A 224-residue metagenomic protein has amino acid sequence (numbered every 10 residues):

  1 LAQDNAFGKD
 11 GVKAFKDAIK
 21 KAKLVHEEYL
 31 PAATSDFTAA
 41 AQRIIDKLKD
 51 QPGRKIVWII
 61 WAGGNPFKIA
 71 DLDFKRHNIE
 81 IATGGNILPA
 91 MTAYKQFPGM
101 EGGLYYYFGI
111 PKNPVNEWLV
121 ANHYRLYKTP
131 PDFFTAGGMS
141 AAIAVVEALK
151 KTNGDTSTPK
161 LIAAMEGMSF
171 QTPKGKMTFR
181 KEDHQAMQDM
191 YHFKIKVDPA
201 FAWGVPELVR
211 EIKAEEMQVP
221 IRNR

Functional and structural regions predicted by a protein language model:
L1-L72, G109-W118: Extracellular/periplasmic Venus flytrap/periplasmic-binding protein
Q3, A62, G84-N86, V197: Cofactor-binding loop segments of dinucleotide-utilizing enzymes, especially the Rossmann-like FAD- and NAD(P)+-binding
G11, G137-A141, Q188: Catalytic-loop motifs flanking and including active-site residues across diverse enzymes
A14-A22, R43-D50, L72-K75, N122-L126 (+2 more regions): Structured segments of extracytoplasmic/periplasmic soluble domains in secreted or envelope-associated proteins
L24-Y29, I81, M100-G102, H192: Conserved beta-strand scaffold positions in the cores of enzyme catalytic domains, especially in NTP/NDP-utilizing
V57-W58, I143-L149: Alpha-helical scaffold elements that line and support the substrate/ligand-binding pocket of soluble hydrolases
K68-M139, K150-T152, T156, P199 (+1 more regions): Extracellular/periplasmic periplasmic-binding protein-like sensory domains
R125-T135, V146-V205: Segments of small-molecule ligand-sensing domains
